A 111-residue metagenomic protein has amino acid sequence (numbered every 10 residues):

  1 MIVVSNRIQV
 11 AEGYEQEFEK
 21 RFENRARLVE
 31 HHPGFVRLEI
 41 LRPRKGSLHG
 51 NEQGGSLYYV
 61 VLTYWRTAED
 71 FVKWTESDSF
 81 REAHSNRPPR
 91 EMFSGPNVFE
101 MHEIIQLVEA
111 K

Functional and structural regions predicted by a protein language model:
I2-R7: Active-site-flanking beta-strand signature of metal-NTP-handling nucleotidyl enzymes and homologous cyclase-like
Q9, L41, L62-Y64: Short hydrophobic/aromatic beta-strand micro-patches that form the beta-sheet surface supporting nucleotide- or nucleic
V10-F18: Short, surface-exposed ligand-recognition loops at beta-strand->loop->(often short) alpha-helix junctions that present
E17-R21, T75: Generic recognition of short, well-ordered alpha-helical segments
F18-E19, Q53-G55: Short hydrophobic/aromatic segments of transmembrane alpha-helices and their interfaces
F22, A26: Short amphipathic alpha-helical/adjacent loop interface patches that line ligand and macromolecule-binding sites
L28-V36, S56-Y58, Y64-E100: An amphipathic, aromatic/His-enriched active-site/gating alpha helix that lines ligand/cofactor pockets
E39-G54, S85-K111: Glycine-rich beta-strand-turn "strand-cap" elements at beta-sheet edges
